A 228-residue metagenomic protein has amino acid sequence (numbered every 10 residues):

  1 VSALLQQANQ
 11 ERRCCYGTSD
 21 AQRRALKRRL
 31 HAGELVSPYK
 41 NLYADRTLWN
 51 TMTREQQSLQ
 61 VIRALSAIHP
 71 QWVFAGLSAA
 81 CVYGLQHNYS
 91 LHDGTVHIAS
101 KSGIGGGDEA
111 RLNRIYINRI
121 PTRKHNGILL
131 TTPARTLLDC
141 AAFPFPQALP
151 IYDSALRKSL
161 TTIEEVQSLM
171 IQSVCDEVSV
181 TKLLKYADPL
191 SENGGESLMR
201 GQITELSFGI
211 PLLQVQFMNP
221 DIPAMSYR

Functional and structural regions predicted by a protein language model:
V1-D176, L212: Short gly/ser-rich loop at a beta-strand->alpha-helix junction or flexible surface loop bordering the NTP-binding
A3, G17-A21, L156-R228: Surface segments flanking catalytic/ligand-binding clefts of nucleic-acid enzymes
